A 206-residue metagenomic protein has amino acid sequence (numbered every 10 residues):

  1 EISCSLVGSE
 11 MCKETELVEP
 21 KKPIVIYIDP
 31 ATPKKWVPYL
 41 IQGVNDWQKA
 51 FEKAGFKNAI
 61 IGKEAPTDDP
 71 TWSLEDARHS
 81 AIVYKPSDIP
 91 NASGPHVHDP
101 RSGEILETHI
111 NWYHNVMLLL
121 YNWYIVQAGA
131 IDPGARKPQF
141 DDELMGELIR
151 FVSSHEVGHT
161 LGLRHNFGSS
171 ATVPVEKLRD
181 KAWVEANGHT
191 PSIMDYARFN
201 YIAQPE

Functional and structural regions predicted by a protein language model:
E1-G8, C12: Single conserved hydrophobic/aromatic residue that forms the stacking wall/gate of nucleotide- or nucleobase-binding
P23-I26, P95-L144: Active-site scaffold of zinc-dependent metalloenzymes
P30-A59: Zn2+-dependent metallopeptidase catalytic core
T32-W36, A135-S153: Short pre-active-site segment immediately N-terminal to the catalytic Zn-binding motif
Q42-Q48, G103, E147, F151-N166: Active-site recognition of the HExxH zinc-binding catalytic motif
A59-I82, V173-K177: Acidic helix-start/capping segments at beta-turn-to-alpha-helix junctions
D76-S102, L106, V184-A197: Acidic, His- and aromatic-enriched active-site or binding-groove loops in soluble protein domains that engage sugars
S169-E206: Conserved catalytic/binding loops enriched for acidic/polar residues
